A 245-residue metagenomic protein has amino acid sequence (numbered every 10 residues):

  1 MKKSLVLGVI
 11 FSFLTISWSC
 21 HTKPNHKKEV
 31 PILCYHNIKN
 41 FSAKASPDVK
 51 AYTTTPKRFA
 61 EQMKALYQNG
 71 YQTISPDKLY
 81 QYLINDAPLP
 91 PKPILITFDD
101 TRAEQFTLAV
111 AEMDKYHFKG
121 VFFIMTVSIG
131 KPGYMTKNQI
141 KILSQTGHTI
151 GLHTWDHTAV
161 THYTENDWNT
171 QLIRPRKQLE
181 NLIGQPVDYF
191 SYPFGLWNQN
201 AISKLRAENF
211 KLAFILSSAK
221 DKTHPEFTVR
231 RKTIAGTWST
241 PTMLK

Functional and structural regions predicted by a protein language model:
M1-S4: Positively charged n-region of N-terminal signal peptides that target proteins for export
G8-S17: Bacterial N-terminal signal peptides
H21-I96, R102-E104, H162-K245: C-terminal active-site subregion of NodB/CE4 polysaccharide deacetylases
I96-T97, I150: Residue-level marker for buried hydrophobic side chains located in beta-strands that build the well-ordered beta-sheet
F106-T126: A short alpha/beta connector and helix-capping loop motif
V110-H117, M135-G151: Acidic (Asp/Glu)-rich catalytic clusters
F123, H153, A213-I215: Short beta-strand and adjacent tight-turn residues that come in two discontinuous sequence segments and form the edges
G133-I140, D167-Q171: Charged helix-capping and loop-helix junction motifs
